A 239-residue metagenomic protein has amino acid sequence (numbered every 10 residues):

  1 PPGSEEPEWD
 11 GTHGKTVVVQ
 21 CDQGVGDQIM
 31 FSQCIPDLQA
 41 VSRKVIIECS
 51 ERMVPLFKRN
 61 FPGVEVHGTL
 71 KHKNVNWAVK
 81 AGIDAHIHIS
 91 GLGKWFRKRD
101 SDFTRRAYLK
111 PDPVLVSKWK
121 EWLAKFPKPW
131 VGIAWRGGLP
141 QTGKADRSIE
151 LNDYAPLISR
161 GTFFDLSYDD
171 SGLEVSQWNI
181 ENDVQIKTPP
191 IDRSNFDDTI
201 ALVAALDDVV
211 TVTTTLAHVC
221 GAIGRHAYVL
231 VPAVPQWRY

Functional and structural regions predicted by a protein language model:
P1-Y239: Catalytic machinery of carbohydrate-active enzymes, primarily nucleotide-sugar-dependent glycosyltransferases
